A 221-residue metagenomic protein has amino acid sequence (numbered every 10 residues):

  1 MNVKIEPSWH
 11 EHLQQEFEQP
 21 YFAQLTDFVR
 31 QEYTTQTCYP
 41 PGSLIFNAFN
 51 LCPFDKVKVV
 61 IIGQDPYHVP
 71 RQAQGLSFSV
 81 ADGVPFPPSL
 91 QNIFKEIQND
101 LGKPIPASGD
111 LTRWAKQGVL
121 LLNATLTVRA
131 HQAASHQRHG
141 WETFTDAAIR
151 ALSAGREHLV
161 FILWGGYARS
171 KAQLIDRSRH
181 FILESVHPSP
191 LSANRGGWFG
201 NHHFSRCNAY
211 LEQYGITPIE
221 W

Functional and structural regions predicted by a protein language model:
M1-L13: Generic N-terminal amphipathic, Lys/Arg-enriched alpha-helix
Q15-L163, Y167-S170, I175-D176, F181-E184 (+3 more regions): A polyanion-binding, active-site-adjacent surface
